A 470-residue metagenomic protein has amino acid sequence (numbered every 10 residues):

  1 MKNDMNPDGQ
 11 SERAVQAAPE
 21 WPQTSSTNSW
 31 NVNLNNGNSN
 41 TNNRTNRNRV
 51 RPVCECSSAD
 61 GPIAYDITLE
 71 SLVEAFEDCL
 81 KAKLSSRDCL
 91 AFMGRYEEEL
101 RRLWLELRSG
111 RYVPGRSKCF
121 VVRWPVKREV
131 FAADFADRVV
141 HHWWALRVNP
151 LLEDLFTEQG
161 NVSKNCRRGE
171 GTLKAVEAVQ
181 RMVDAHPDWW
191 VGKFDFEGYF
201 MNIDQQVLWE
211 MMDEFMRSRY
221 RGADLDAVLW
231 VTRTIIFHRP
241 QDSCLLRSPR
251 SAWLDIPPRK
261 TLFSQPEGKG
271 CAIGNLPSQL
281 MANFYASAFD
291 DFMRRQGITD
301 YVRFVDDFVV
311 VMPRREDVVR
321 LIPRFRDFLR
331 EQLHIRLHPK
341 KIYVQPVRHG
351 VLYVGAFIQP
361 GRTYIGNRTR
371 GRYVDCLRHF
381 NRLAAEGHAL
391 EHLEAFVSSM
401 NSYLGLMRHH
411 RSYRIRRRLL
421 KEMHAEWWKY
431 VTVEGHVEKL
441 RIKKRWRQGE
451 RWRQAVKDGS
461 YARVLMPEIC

Functional and structural regions predicted by a protein language model:
M1-S58: C-terminal, surface-exposed recognition/capping segments
S57-R101, R453, G459-C470: Non-catalytic, polymerase-adjacent accessory regions of viral genome-replication enzymes
D60, A145-D204: Active-site-proximal segment of RNA-dependent polymerases
A82-L90, G115-H141, F156-E170, R239 (+1 more regions): Short, conserved non-catalytic motifs in the polymerase core
M93-R116: Amphipathic alpha-helical blocks
E106-L107, M182-V305, V310-F325, Q345 (+1 more regions): Conserved polymerase palm-domain catalytic core
A133, H142, A252, P257-G268 (+3 more regions): Right-hand nucleic-acid polymerase module
